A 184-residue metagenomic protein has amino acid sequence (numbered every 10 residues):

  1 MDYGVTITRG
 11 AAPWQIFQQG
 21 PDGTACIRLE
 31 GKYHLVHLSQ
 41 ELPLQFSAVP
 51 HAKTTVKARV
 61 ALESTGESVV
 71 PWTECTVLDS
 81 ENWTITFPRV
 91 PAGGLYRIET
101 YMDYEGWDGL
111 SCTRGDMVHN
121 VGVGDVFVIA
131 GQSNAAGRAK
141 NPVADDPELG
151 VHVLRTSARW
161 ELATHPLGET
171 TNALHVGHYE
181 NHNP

Functional and structural regions predicted by a protein language model:
D2-P184: Cell-envelope and extracellular/periplasmic
